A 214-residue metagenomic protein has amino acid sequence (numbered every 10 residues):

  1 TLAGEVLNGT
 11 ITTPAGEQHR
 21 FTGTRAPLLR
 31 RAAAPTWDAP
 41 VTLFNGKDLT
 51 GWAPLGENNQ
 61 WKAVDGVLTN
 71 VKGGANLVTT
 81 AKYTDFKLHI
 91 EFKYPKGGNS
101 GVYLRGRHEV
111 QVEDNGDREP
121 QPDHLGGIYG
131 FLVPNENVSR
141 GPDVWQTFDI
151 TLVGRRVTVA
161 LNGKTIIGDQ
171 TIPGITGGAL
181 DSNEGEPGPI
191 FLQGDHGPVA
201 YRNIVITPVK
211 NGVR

Functional and structural regions predicted by a protein language model:
T1-R214: Carbohydrate-interacting regions of secretory-pathway proteins
